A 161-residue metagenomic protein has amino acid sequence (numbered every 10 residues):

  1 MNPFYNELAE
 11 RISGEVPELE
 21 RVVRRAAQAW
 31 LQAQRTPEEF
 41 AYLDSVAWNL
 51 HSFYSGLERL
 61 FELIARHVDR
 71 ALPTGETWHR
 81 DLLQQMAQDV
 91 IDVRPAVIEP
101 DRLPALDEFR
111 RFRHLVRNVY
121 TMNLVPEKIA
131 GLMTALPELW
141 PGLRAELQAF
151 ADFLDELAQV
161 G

Functional and structural regions predicted by a protein language model:
M1-G161: Solvent-exposed interaction patches of small proteins and small membrane subunits
